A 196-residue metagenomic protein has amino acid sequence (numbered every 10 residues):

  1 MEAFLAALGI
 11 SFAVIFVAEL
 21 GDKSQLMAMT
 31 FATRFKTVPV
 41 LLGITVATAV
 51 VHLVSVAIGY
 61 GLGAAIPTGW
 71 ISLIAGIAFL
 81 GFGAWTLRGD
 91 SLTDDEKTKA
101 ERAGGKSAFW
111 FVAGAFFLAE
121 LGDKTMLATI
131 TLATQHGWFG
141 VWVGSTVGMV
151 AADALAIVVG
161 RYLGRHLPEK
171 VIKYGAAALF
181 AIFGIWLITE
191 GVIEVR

Functional and structural regions predicted by a protein language model:
M1-G69, A128-V147: Juxtamembrane transmembrane-helix termini in multi-pass membrane transport proteins
A3-A6, K36-K99, V159-H166, I172-A178 (+1 more regions): Membrane helix-loop-helix hairpins that form the core translocation module of multi-pass transporters
F12-I15, L87, K106-F109, F116 (+4 more regions): Non-heme di-metal
G21-Q25, R88, G122-M126, G140 (+1 more regions): Short loop/beta submotifs within extracellular cysteine-rich repeat domains
M27, S55, V150-Y162: Transmembrane alpha-helical segments of integral membrane proteins
K97-A128: Selected transmembrane alpha-helices and immediately adjacent juxtamembrane segments of polytopic inner-membrane
I185-R196: Juxtamembrane boundary at the C-terminal end of a transmembrane helix
